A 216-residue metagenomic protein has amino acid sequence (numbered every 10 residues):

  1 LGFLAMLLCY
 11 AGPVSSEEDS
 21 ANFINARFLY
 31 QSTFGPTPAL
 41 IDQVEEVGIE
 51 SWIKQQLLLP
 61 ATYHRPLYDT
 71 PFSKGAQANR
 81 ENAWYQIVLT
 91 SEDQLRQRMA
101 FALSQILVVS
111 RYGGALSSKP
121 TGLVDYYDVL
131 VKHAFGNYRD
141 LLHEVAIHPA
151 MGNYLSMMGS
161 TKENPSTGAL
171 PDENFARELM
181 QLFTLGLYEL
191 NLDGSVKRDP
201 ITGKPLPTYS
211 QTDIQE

Functional and structural regions predicted by a protein language model:
Y10-A11: N-terminal signal peptide c-region/cleavage motif recognized by signal peptidases
E17-T62: N-terminal mature-domain "stem" immediately C-terminal to a signal peptide or N-terminal signal-anchor/transmembrane
S20-N22, Y68-P71, E144, L170: Short, functional N-terminal and low-complexity linear motifs
P36-E46, A76-E216: Primarily short, surface-exposed interaction patches in extracytoplasmic proteins
S51-T90: N-terminal, motif-rich segments that launch catalysis or mediate targeting to/interaction with membranes, typified by
